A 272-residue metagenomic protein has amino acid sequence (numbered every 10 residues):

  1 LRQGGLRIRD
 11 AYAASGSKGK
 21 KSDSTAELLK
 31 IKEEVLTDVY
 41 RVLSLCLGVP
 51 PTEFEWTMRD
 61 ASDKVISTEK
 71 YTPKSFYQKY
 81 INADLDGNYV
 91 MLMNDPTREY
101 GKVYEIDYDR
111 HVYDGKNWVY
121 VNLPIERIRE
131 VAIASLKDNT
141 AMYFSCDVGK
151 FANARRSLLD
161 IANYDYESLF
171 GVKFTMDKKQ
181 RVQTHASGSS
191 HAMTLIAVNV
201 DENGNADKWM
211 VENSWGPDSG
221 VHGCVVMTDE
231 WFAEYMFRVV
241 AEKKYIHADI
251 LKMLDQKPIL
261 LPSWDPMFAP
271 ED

Functional and structural regions predicted by a protein language model:
L1, L6, K137, G149 (+3 more regions): Residue-level marker of positions within ordered structural domains that often coincide with functionally constrained
L1, Q183-G216: Catalytic nucleophile-His microenvironment captured as a short glycine-rich beta-strand/loop that brackets
G4-K137, V148: Core regions of eukaryotic protease modules
G4-L6, A11, G48, S157 (+3 more regions): Glycine-centered flexibility motif
C46, Y143-C146, C224: Generic recognition of cysteine residues
T72, P124, D177, T228 (+1 more regions): Helix N-terminus capping/helix-initiation residues
V112-M193: Long, positively charged binding patches that form subdomain-scale interaction surfaces for polyanionic ligands
D201-D272: Conserved catalytic-core surface of thiol
